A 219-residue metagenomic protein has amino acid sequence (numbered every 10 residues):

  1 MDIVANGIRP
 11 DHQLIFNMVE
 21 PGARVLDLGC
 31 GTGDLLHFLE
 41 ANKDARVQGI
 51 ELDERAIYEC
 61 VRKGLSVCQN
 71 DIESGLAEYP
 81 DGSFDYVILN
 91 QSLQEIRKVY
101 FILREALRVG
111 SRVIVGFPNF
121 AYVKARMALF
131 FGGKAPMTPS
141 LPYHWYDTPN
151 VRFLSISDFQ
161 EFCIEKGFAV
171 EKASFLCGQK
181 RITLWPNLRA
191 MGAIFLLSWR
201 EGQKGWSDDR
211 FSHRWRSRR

Functional and structural regions predicted by a protein language model:
N6-G22: Conserved alpha-helix/loop element of class I SAM-dependent methyltransferases that forms part of the SAM/SAH-binding
G29-G31: Class I SAM-dependent methyltransferase "Motif I" SAM/SAH-binding loop
G33-H37: Glycine-rich SAM-binding Motif I of class I
F38-G75: Class I SAM-dependent methyltransferase SAM/SAH-binding core
G75-D81: Short conserved loop adjoining the S-adenosyl-L-methionine
Y86-R97: A short SAM/SAH-binding and catalytic strip from SAM-dependent methyltransferases
Y100-R108, R112-F211, W215: S-adenosyl-L-methionine-dependent methyltransferase catalytic module, highlighting the catalytic core
